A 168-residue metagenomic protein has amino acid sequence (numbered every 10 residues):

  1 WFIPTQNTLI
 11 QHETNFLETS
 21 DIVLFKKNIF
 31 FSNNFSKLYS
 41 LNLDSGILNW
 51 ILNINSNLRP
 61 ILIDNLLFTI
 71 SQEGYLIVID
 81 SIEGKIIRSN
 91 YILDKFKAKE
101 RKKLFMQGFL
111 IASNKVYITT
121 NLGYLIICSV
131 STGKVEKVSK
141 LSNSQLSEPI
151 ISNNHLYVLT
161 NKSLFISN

Functional and structural regions predicted by a protein language model:
W1-K26, I47-D64, R88-L110, E136-N153: Extracytoplasmic beta-rich repeat domains
L24, F31-K37, N57: Beta-propeller domains
N28-F31, L67-T69, I77, K115-I118 (+1 more regions): Conserved beta-propeller blade signature
F35, E73, L122, N161-K162: Surface-exposed loop/turn positions within WD40 beta-propeller blades
Y39, I77, I126, F165-I166: WD40 beta-propeller blade core
N42-S45, D80-G84, S129-G133, N168: Short loop/turn segments that connect beta-strands within beta-propeller blades
M106-I127: C-terminal hydrophobic structural anchor segments that stabilize assembly/packing rather than catalytic chemistry
